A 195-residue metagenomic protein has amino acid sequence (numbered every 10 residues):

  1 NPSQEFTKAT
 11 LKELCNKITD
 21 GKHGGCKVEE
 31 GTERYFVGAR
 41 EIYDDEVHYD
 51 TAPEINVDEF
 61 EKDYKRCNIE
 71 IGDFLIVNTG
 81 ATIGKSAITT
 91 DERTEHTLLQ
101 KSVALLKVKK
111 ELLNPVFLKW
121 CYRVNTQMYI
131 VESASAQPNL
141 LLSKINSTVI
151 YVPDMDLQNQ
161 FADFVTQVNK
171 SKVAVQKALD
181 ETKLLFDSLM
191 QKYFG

Functional and structural regions predicted by a protein language model:
N1-G21, S147, Y151-N159, T166-G195: Non-catalytic DNA-recognition/assembly elements of restriction-modification systems
T7-E46, E59-Y64: Low-complexity, Lys/Gly-biased intrinsically disordered segments
H23, H96-V103, A134-N159: A short glycine-rich beta-alpha junction/loop motif
E33, T51, Q100-S102: A generic structural signal for short beta-strands and their flanking turns/coil linkers
G38, F60, Y64-R123, L141-I145: A short beta-sheet element
E41-I55, T97: Short, basic/aromatic beta-hairpin or loop at an interaction surface
T89-D91, Y129-A134: Short amphipathic beta-strand starts and helix->beta connectors
R123-M128, N169: Short amphipathic alpha-helical signal-transduction/dimerization elements
